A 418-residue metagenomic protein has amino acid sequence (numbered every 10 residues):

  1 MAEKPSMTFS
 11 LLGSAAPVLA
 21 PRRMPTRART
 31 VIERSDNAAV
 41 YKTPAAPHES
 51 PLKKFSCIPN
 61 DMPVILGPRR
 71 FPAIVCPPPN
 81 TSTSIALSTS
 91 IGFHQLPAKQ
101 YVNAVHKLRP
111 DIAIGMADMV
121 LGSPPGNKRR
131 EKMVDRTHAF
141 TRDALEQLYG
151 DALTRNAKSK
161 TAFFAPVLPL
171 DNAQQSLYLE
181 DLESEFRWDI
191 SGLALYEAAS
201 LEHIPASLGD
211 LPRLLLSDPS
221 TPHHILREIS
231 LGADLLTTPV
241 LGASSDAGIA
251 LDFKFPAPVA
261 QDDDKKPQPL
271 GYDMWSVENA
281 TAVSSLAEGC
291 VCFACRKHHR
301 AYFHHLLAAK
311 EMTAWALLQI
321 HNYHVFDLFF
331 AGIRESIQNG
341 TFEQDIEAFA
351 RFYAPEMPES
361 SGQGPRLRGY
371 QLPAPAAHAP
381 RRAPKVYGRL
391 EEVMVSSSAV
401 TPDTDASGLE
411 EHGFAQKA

Functional and structural regions predicted by a protein language model:
M1-A157, Y272-V277, A415-A418: Non-catalytic, usually N-terminal nucleic-acid engagement modules in DNA/RNA processing proteins
A2-E33, K107, G115-P125, A287-A418: C-terminal extensions of enzymes
A39, V105, A165, E228 (+2 more regions): Conserved, mostly hydrophobic/aromatic
N103, L226, F293: Surface-exposed charge patches
D135-H138, A144-L286: Glycine-rich phosphate/ribose-binding loops and adjacent secondary-structure elements that form binding surfaces
